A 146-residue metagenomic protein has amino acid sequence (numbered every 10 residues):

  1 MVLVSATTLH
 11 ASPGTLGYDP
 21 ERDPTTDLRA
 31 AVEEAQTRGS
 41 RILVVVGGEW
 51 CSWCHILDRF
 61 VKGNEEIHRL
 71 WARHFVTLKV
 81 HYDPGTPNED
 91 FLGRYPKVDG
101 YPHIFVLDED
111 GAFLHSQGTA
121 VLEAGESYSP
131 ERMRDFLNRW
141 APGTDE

Functional and structural regions predicted by a protein language model:
M1-A6: Bacterial N-terminal signal peptides
L9-R38, F136, A141-D145: N-terminal leader/targeting and pre-domain segments
R22-P24, N64-P87: Thiol-based oxidoreductase modules, predominantly thioredoxin-like and allied folds used for disulfide exchange
A30-I67: Local sequence-structure signature of Cys/Sec-based thiol-disulfide redox active-site neighborhoods
R38-L43, R73-L78, G100-P102, E109-G111: Loop/turn elements at helix/coil->beta-strand transitions in domains of secreted/extracellular proteins
E49-W53, Y82-P87, G111-F113, A120-E123: Solvent-exposed loop/turn segments at secondary-structure junctions within structured extracellular/periplasmic domains
T86-D99: Structural alpha/beta surface segment adjacent to cysteine/selenocysteine redox centers across thiol/disulfide enzymes
V98-D145: Non-catalytic, surface beta->alpha helical segment in thiol-disulfide oxidoreductase systems
